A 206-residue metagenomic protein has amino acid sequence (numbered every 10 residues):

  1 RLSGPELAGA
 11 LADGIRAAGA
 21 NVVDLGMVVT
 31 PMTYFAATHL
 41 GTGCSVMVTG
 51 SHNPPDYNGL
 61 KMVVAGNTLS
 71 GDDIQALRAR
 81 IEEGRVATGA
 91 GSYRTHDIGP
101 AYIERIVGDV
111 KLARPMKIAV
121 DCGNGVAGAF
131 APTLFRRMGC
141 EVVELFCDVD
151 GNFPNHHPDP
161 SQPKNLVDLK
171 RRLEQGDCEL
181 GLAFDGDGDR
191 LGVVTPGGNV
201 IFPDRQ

Functional and structural regions predicted by a protein language model:
R1-Y57, E104, T133-V194: N-terminal small/polar loop signature for handling phosphorylated ligands or for N-terminal nucleophile
L7, V29, A127, P203-Q206: Catalytic-loop motifs flanking and including active-site residues across diverse enzymes
N21-V22, M116-I118, N199: Short active-site oxyanion
V28, D97, G186, R205-Q206: Short beta->alpha linker loops
N58-G176: Gly/Ser/Thr-enriched, mixed-charge loops and adjacent short helices that form phosphate/oxyanion-binding elements
M62-A65, G192-P196: Short beta-strand-to-turn element immediately C-terminal to the catalytic PLP-Schiff-base lysine in fold type I
N67, N124-G125, G188-D189, G198-N199: Short, glycine-/Ser/Thr-/acidic-enriched flexible segments
V194-Q206: Active-site core segments that coordinate phosphate-bearing ligands/cofactors across diverse enzyme families
